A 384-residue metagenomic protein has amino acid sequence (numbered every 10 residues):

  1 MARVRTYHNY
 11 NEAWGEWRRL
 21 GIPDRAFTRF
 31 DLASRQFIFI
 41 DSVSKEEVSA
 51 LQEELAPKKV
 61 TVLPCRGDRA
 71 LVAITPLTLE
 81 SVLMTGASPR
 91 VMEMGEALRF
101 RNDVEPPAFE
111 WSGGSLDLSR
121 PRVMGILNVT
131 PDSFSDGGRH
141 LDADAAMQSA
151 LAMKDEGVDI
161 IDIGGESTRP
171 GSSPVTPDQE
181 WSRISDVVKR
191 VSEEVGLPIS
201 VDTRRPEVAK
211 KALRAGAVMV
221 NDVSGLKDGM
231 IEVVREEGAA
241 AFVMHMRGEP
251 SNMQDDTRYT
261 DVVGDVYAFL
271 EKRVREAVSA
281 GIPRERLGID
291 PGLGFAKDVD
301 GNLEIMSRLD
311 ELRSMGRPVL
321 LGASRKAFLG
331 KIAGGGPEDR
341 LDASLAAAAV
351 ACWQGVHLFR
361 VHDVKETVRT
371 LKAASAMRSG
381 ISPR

Functional and structural regions predicted by a protein language model:
M1-P57, D68-A70, W111, L118 (+7 more regions): Active-site-adjacent loop and "lid" segments of alpha/beta metabolic enzymes
D68-G114: Non-catalytic propeptide/linker segments at domain boundaries
Q148-G164: Catalytic domains of carbohydrate-active enzymes, especially glycoside hydrolases
K154-D155, R273-R286: Phosphate/pyrophosphate-binding loops at sites that engage ATP/ADP/AMP, CoA/4′-phosphopantetheine, polyphosphate
